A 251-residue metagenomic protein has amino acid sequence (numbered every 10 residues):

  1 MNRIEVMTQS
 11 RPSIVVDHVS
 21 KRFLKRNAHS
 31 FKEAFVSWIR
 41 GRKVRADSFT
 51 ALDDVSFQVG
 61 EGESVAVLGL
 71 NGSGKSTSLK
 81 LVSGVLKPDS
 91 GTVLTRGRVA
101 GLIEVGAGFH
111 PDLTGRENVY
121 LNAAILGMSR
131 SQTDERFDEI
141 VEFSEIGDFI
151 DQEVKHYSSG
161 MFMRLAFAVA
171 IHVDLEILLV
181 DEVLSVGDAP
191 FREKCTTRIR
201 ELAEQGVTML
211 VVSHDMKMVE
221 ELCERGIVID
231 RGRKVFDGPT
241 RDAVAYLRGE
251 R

Functional and structural regions predicted by a protein language model:
N2-A51, T240-E250: Pre-NBD coupling/linker segments of ABC/ABC-like ATPases
E33-R40, Y120, Q132-F149, A168: Conserved ABC ATPase "signature" region
L68-L70: The feature captures the beta-strand-to-loop junction immediately N-terminal to the Walker
R192-Q205: Helical segment within the ABC ATPase nucleotide-binding domain
S213-H214: H-loop/switch region of ABC-family ATPase nucleotide-binding domains
V219-E221: A short, surface-exposed alpha-helical micro-motif characterized by mixed small hydrophobic and charged/polar residues
R231-G232: Conserved ABC ATPase "signature" C-loop
